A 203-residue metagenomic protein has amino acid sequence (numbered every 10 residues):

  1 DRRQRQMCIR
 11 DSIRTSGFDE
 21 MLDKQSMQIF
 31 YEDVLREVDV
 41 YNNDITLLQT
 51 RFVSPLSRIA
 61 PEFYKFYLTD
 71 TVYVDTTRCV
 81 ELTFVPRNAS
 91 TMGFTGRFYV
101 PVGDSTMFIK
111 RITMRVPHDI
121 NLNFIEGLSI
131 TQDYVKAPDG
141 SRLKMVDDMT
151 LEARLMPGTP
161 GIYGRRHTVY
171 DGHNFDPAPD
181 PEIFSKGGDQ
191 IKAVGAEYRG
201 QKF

Functional and structural regions predicted by a protein language model:
R2-I9: Short, small-residue-biased leader/transition segments that mark boundaries at the very start of proteins
R3, L155-P160, K186, I191-A193: Low-complexity, polar-biased intrinsically disordered regions enriched in Pro/Ser/Thr/Gly
R10-L48: Long, low-complexity, polar/charged, intrinsically disordered or flexibly structured peripheral segments
I29-D33, P61-K65, T95-F98: Short acidic/polar alpha-helix capping motifs at helix-coil junctions
D39-Y73: Edge strands and adjacent loops of beta-rich recognition modules
V53-P55, Y67-L68, Y73, T77-I183: Gly/Pro-enriched, hydrophobic low-complexity segments that function as extracytoplasmic propeptides/linkers
P181-F203: Interface/linker segment at the passenger-translocator junction of Type V secretion outer-membrane proteins
